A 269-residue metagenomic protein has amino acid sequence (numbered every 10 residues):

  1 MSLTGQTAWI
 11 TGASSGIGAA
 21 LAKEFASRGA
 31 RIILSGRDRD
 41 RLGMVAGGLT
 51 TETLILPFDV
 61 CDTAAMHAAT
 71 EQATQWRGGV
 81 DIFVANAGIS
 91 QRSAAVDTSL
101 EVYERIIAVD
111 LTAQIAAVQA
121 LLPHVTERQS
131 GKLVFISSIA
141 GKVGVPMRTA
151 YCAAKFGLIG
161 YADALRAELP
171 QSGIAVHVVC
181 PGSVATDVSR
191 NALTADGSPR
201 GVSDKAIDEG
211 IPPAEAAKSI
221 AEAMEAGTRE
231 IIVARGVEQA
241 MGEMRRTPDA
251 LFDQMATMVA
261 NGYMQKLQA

Functional and structural regions predicted by a protein language model:
T7, S14-S15: Conserved glycine-rich cofactor-binding loop
R28-V45: Conserved glycine-rich Rossmann-like NAD(P)H-binding loop of the short-chain dehydrogenase/reductase
F58-A68, L100: The beta1-alpha1 cofactor-binding region of Rossmann-like NAD(H)/NADP(H)-dependent oxidoreductases
A94-A95, S99-I107: Substrate-binding pocket helix/loop in short-chain dehydrogenase/reductase
V118, A154: Active-site helix of classical SDR
S138: Residue(s) in the substrate-gating loop at a strand-loop-helix junction that position the organic substrate next
Q171-G236: SDR active-site lid
